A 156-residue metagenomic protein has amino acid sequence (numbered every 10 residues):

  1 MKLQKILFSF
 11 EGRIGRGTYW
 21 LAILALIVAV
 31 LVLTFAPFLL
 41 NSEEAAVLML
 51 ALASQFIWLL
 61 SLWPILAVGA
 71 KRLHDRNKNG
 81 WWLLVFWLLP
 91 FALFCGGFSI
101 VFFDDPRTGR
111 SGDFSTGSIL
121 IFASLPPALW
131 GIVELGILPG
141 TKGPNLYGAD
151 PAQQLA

Functional and structural regions predicted by a protein language model:
M1-A25, A29, I65-G80, V133-A156: Membrane-interface extramembranous regions at the lipid-water interface
W20-I23, A53-F56, L84-V85: Hydrophobic alpha-helical transmembrane segments
A29-L62, L89-A128: Membrane-helix interface segments in multi-pass membrane proteins
E44, K78-W82, R107-T108, Q153: Low-complexity, compositionally biased segments
W82-P90: Central hydrophobic cores of alpha-helical transmembrane segments in multi-pass integral membrane proteins
